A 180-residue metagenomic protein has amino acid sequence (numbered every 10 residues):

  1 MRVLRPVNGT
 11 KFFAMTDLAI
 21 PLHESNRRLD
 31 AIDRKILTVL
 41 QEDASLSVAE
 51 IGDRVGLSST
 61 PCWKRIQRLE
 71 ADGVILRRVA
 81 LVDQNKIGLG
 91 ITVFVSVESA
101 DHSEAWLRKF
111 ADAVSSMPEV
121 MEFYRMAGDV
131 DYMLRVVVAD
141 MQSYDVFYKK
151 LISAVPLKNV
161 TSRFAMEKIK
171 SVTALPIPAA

Functional and structural regions predicted by a protein language model:
M1-A180: A compositional/biophysical signature of low hydrophobicity enriched in polar/charged and small residues
